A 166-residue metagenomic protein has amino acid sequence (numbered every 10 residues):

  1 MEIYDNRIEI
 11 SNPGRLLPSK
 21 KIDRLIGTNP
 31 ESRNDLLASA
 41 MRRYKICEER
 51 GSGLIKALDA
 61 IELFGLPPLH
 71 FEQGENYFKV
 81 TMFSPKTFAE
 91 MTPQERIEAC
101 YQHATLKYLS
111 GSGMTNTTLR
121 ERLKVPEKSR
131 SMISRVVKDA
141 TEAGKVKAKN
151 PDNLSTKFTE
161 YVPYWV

Functional and structural regions predicted by a protein language model:
M1-V166: C-terminal regulatory or interaction extensions
